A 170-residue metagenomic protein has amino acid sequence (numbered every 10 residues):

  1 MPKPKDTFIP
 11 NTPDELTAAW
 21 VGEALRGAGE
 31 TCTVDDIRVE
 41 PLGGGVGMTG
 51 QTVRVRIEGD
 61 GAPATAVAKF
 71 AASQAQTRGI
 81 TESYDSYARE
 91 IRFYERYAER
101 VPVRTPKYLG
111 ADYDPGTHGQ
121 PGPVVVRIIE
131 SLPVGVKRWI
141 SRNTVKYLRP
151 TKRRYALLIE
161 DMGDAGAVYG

Functional and structural regions predicted by a protein language model:
M1-M48, R56-T65: Regulatory N- and C-terminal appendages and interdomain linkers associated with kinase/kinase-like NTP transferase
E40-G170: Conserved ATP-binding subdomain of kinase catalytic cores across diverse folds
